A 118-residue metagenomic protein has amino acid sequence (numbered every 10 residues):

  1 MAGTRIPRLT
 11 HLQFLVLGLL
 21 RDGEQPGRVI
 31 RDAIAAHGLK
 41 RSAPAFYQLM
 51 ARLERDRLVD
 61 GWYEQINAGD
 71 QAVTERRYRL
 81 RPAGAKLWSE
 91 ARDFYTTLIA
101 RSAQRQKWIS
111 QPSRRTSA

Functional and structural regions predicted by a protein language model:
M1-R5, S117-A118: Compositionally biased, disordered extreme N-termini, encompassing classical targeting presequences
G3-A45: N-terminal helix-turn-helix DNA-binding core of bacterial DNA-binding proteins
L17, R77-R79: Short aromatic/hydrophobic contact patches that present stacked aromatics for nucleic-acid/ligand binding
D32, E54-R55: Alpha-helical residues within the helix-turn-helix
Y47-R52: Short, hydrophobic-biased segments on the C-terminal half of alpha helices that form "recognition helices"
D56-A72, R79: Beta-hairpin "wing" of winged helix-turn-helix
A83-A118: Amphipathic alpha-helical dimerization/coiled-coil segments that flank or bridge DNA-binding/regulatory modules
